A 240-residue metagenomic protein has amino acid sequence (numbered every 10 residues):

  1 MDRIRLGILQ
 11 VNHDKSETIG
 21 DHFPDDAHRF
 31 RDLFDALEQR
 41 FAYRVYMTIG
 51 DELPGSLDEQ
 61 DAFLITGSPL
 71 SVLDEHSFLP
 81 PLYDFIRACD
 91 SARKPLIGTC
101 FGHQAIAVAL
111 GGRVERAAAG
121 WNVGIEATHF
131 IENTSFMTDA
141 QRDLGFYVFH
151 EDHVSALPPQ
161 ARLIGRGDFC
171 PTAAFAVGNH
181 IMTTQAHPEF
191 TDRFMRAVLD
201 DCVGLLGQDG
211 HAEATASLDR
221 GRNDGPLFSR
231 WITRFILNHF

Functional and structural regions predicted by a protein language model:
M1-S77, P81-D84, D90-A92, A212-F240: N-terminal beta1-alpha1 cap of cysteine-dependent amidohydrolase-like domains
D2-V11, R29, S91, F130-F240: Amide-donor transfer/coupling interface in amidating biosynthetic enzymes
T18, D74-E75, A107-A109, P158 (+2 more regions): Short glycine-/acidic-enriched loop or helix-start segments at secondary-structure transitions that form or flank
D21-P24, D58-Q60, S77-P80, G111-V114 (+3 more regions): Short, glycine/charged-enriched secondary-structure capping and boundary segments
A42-R44, R113, G145, R162: Conserved beta-strand segments of alpha/beta enzyme cores
Y46-T48, A117, F149, R166: Conserved beta-strand termini and adjacent loop/short-helix elements that scaffold enzyme active sites in alpha/beta
G50-P54, N122-V123, V154-S155, P171-T172: A short acidic, often aromatic-flanked loop/helix-cap motif at beta-alpha or helix-coil junctions that lines enzyme
T66-E132: Cysteine-nucleophile active-site neighborhood
